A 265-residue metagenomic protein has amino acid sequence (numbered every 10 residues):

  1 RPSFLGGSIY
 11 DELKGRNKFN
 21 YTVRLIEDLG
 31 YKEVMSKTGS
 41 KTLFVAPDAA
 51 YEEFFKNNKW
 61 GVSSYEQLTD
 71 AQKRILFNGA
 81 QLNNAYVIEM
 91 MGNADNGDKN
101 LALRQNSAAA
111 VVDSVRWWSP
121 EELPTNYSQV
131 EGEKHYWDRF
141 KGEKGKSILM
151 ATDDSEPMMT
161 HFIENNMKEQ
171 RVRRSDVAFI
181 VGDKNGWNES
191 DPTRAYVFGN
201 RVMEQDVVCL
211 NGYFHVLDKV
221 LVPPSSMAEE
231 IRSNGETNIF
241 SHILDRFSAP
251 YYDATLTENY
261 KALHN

Functional and structural regions predicted by a protein language model:
R1-N265: Mature, structured domains of secreted/extracytosolic soluble proteins
